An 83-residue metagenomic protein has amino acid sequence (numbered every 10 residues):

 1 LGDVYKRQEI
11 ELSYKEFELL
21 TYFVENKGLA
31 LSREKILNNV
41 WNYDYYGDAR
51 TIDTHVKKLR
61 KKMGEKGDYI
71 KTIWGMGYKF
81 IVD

Functional and structural regions predicted by a protein language model:
L1-Y5: Short, small-residue-biased leader/transition segments that mark boundaries at the very start of proteins
R7-M76: Positively charged, aromatic-enriched patches within helix-turn-helix-type DNA-binding elements, predominantly
I81-D83: Residue-level recognition of strand-loop junctions within catalytic nucleotide-signaling folds
